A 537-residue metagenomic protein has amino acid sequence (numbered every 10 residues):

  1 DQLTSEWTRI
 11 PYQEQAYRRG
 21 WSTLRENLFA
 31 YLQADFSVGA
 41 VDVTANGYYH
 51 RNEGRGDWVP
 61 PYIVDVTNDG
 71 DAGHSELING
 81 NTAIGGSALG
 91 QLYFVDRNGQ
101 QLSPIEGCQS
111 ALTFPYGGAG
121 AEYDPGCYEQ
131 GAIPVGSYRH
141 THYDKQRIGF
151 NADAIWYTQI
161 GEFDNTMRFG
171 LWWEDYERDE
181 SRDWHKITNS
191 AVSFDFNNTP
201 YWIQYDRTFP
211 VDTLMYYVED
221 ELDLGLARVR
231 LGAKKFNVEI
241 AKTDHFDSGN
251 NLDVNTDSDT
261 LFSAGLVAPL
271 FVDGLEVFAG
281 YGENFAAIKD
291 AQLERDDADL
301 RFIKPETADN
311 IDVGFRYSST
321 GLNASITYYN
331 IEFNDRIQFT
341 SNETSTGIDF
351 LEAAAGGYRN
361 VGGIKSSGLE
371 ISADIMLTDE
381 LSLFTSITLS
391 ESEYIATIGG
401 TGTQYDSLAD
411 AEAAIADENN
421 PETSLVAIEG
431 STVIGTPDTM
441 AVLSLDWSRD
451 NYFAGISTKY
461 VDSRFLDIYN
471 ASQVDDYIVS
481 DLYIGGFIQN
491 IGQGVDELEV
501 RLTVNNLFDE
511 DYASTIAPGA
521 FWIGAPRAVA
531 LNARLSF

Functional and structural regions predicted by a protein language model:
D1-A16, V59-Y138, H185-Q204, I240-D257 (+3 more regions): Solvent-exposed loop segments that connect transmembrane elements
N27-R55, L77-H245: Face-selective signature of the C-terminal outer-membrane beta-barrel domain
V38-A40, Y49-E53, W173-D179, L224-L226 (+11 more regions): Transmembrane beta-strands of outer-membrane beta-barrel pores
V38-V41, Q159-E162, L224-A227, F271-L275 (+9 more regions): Outer-membrane beta-barrel channels and translocator barrels
D42-Y48, W58, P269-G282, A286 (+2 more regions): Membrane-embedded beta-barrel scaffold of Gram-negative outer-membrane proteins
K145, Y157, G161-S181, Q204-F333 (+1 more regions): Structural signature of Gram-negative outer-membrane beta-barrels, strongest in the C-terminal barrel of TonB-dependent
D223-L226, N330-E332, A353-I468, E499 (+2 more regions): Gram-negative outer-membrane beta-barrel transporters
Y329, N334, K459-L466, G486-F537: C-terminal beta-signal and adjacent terminal beta-strands/loops of Gram-negative outer-membrane beta-barrel proteins
